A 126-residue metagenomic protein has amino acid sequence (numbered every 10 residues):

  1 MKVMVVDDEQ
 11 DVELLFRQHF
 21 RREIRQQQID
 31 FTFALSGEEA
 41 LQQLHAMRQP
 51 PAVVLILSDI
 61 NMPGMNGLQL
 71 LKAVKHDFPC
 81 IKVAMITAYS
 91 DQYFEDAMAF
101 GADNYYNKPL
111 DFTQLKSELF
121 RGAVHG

Functional and structural regions predicted by a protein language model:
D7, L57-D59: Active-site residues of response regulator receiver
D8, K108: A Lys-centered signature of the CheY-like receiver
Q10-F33: Two-component/phosphorelay signaling modules centered on CheY-like receiver
R17, F33-L55: Acidic, metal-coordinating helix/loop segments flanking the phosphotransfer/catalytic sites of two-component signaling
Q42, A46, L68-C80: Short amphipathic alpha-helix used as the core "switch/output" element in two-component signaling
M62: Receiver (REC) domain active-site loop signature in two-component systems and cognate sites in sensor histidine kinases
Q69, Y89-Y106, Q114-S117: Alpha4 helix (beta4-alpha4-beta5 surface) of REC/receiver domains from two-component response regulators
M85-I86: Hydrophobic/aromatic residues positioned on beta-strands within the core alpha/beta folds
